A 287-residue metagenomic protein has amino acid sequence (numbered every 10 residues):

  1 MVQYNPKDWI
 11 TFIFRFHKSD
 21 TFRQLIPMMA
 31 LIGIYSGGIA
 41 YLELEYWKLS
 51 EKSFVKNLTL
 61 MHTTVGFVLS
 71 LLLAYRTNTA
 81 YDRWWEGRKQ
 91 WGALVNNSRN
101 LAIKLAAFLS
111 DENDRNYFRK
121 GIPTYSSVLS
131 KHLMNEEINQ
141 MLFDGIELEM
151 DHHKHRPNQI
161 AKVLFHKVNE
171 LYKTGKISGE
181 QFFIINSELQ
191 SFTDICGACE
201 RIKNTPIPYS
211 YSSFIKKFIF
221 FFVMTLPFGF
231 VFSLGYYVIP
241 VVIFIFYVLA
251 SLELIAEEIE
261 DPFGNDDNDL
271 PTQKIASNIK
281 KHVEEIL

Functional and structural regions predicted by a protein language model:
M1, F246-L249, I255-L287: Cytosolic/matrix-facing juxtamembrane and C-terminal tails of multi-pass cellular membrane proteins
M1-G92, L234-G235, E253, K280-L287: N-terminal juxtamembrane/topogenic regions of multi-pass membrane proteins
R23-I32, I202-F232: Transmembrane alpha-helical segments and their cytosolic interface motifs in multi-pass membrane proteins
F67, G229-E253, E257: Pore-lining and gate-forming transmembrane alpha-helices of multi-pass membrane transport proteins
W84-W91, S98-L101, I185-C196, I202 (+2 more regions): Intracellular alpha-helical coupling/juxtamembrane segments of multi-pass membrane proteins
R99-E112, I275-L287: Cytosolic juxtamembrane regulatory segments of multi-pass membrane proteins
L101-Y211: Structured inter-helical modules in multipass membrane proteins
